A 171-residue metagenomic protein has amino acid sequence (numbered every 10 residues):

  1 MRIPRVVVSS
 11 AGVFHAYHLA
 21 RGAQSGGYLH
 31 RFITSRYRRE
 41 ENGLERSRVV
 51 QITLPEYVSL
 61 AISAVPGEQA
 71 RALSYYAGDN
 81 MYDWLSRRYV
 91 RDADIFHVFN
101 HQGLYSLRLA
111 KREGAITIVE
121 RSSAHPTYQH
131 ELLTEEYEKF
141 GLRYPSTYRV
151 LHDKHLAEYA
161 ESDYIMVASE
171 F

Functional and structural regions predicted by a protein language model:
M1-I52, R87, R91: N-terminal subdomain of nucleotide-sugar transferases
A11, S35, V98-Q102, E161 (+1 more regions): Replace "coordinates the UDP/GDP/TDP-sugar" with "coordinates nucleotide-activated sugar donors
A11-G12, S74-Y82, V98, Q102 (+1 more regions): Soluble or luminal CAZymes and related metallo-dependent hydrolases
V13-H15, Y37-R39, H101-L104, S122-T127 (+1 more regions): Short, solvent-exposed loop/turn segments at secondary-structure junctions
Y17-L19, N42, S106-R108, Y128-Q129: Short glycine-/acidic-enriched loop or helix-start segments at secondary-structure transitions that form or flank
R36-I95: Active-site donor-binding segments of glycosyltransferases and PAPS-dependent sulfotransferases
Y57-L73, E113-D153: Acceptor-binding helix/loop patch of EC 2.4 sugar-transfer enzymes, predominantly nucleotide-sugar-dependent
D83-A93, L104-R108, R112-E113, H125 (+1 more regions): Membrane-proximal helix-turn-helix segments that form the acceptor-binding/catalytic region of lipid-linked
